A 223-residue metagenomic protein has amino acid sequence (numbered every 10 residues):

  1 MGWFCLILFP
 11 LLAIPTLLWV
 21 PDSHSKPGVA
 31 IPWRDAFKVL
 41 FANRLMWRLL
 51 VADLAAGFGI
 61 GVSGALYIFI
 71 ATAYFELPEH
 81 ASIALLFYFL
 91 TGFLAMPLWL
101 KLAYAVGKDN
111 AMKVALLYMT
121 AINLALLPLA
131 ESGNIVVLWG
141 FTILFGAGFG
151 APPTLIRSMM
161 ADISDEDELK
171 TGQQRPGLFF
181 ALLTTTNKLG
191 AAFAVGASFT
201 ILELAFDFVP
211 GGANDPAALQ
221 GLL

Functional and structural regions predicted by a protein language model:
M1-L223: Membrane-embedded alpha-helical bundles of multi-pass transporters/translocases, especially carrier/permease families
